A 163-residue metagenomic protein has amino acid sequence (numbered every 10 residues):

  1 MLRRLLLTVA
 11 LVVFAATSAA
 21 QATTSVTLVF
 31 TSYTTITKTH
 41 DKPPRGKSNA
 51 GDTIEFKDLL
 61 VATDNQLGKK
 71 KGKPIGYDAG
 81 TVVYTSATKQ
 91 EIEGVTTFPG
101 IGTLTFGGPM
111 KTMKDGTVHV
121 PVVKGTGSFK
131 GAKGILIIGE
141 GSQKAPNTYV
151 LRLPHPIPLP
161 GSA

Functional and structural regions predicted by a protein language model:
M1-L6: Bacterial N-terminal signal peptides that target proteins for export
T8-A16: Bacterial N-terminal signal peptides
T17-T23: Sec/Tat signal peptide C-region and signal peptidase I cleavage site
T23-A163: Beta-strand-enriched cores of mature, soluble protein domains
